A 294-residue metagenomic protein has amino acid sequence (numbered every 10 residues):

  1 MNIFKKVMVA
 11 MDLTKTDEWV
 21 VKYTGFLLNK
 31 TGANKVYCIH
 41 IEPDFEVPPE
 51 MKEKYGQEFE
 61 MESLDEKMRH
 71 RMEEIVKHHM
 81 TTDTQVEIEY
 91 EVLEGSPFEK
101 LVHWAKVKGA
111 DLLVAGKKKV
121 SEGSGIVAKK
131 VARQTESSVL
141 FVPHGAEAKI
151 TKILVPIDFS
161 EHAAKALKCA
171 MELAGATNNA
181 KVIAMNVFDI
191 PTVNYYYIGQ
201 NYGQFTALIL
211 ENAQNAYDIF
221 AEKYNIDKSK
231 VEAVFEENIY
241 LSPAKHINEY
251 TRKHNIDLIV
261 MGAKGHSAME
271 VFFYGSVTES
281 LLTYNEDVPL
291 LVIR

Functional and structural regions predicted by a protein language model:
M1-N2, P43, F59, K77-L113 (+1 more regions): Structural beta-alpha unit
M1-Q57, K152-T206, L210, K223-S229 (+1 more regions): Small/aliphatic-rich secondary-structure junction motif
I3, K30, K100-K149, T251-R294: Gly/Ser-rich helix-loop-strand patches that form or flank binding pockets for ribonucleotide-derived cofactors
K22-Y23, H103, V127, C169 (+1 more regions): A short acidic, amphipathic alpha-helical/loop segment
G25-K35, T84, V120-G123, G145-E147 (+3 more regions): Short, charged helix-to-loop "capping" segments that act as catalytic/coupling loops
E62-E74, L210-D218: Short, surface-exposed alpha-helical segments at coil->helix boundaries
K77, K129, D218, E222 (+2 more regions): Active-site phosphate/pyrophosphate- and oxyanion-stabilizing loops and adjacent acidic/basic residues in soluble
